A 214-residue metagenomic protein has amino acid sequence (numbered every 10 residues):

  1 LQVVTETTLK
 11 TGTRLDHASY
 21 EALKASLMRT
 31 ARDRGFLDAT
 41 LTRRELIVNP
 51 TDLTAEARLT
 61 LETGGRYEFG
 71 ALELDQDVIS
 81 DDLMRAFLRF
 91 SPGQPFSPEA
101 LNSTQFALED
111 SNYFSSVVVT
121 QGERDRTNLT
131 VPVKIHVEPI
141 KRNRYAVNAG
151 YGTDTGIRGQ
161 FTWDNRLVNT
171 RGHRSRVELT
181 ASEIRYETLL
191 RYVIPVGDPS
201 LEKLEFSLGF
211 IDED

Functional and structural regions predicted by a protein language model:
L1-V133, I140-R142, G156-R158: Interaction-mediating elements
Q2-V4, S97-D214: Gram-negative/organellar outer-membrane beta-barrel architecture
